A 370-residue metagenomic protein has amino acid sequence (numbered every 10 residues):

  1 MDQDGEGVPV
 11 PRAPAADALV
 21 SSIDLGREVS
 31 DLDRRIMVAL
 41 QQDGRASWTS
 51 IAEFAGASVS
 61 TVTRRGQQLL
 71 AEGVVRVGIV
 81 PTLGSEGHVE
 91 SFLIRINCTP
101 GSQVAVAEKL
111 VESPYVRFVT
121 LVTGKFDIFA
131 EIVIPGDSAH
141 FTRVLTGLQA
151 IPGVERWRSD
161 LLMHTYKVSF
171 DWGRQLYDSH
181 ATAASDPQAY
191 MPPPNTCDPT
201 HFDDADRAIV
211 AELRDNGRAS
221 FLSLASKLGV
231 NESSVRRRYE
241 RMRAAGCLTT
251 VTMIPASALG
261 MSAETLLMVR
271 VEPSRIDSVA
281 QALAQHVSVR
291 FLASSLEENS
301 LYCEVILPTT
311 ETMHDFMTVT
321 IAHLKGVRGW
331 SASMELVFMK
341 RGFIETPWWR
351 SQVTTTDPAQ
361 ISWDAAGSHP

Functional and structural regions predicted by a protein language model:
M1-P370: A compositional/biophysical signature of low hydrophobicity enriched in polar/charged and small residues
